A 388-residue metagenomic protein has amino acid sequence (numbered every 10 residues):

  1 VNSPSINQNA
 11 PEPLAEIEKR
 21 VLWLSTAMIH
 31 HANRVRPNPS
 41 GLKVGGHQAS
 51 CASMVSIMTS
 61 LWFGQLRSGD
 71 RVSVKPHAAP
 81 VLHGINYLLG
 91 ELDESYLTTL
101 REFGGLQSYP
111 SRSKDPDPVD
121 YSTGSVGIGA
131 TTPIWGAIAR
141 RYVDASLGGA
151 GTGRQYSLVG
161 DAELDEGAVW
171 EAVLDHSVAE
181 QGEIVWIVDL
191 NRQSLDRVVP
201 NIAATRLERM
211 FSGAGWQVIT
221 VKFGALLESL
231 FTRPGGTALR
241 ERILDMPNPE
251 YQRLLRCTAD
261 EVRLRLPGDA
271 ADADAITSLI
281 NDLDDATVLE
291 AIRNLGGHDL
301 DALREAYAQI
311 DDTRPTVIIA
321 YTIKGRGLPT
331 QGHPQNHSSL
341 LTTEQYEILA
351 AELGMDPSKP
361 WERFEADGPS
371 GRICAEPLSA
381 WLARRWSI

Functional and structural regions predicted by a protein language model:
V1-S60, E163, G167-A168, V185 (+1 more regions): Conserved acidic/glycine
N9-V21, S25-L42, Q48-A179, P200: Cofactor-binding active-site loop characterized by glycine-rich and histidine/acidic residues
R71-K75, E183-N191: Short internal beta-strands
G153, E180-I184, G215: Short glycine-/polar-rich loops that comprise or flank the Walker A/P-loop and associated switch/sensor motifs
